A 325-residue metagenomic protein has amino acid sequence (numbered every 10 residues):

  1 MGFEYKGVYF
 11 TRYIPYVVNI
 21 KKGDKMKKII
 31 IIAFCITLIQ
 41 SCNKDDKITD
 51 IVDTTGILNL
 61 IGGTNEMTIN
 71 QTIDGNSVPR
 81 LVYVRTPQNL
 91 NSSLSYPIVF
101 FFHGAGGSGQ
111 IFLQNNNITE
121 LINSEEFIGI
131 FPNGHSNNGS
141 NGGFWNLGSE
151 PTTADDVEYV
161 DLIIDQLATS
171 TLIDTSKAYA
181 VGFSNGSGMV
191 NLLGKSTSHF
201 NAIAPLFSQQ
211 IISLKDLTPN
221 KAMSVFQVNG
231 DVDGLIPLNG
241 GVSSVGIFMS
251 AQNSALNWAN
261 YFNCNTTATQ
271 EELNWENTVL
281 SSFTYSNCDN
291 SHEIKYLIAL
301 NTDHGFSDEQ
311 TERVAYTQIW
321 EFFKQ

Functional and structural regions predicted by a protein language model:
F3-K25: Short, Lys/Arg-enriched N-terminal segments with co-localized hydrophobic residues within the first ~10-30 amino acids
Y13, C42-I98, T152, V181-Q210 (+3 more regions): A domain-start/cap signature at the N-terminus of enzymes
I29-T37: Sec-dependent N-terminal signal peptides
I73-T86, L94-Y179, K195, D308 (+1 more regions): Serine-hydrolase catalytic machinery in alpha/beta-hydrolase-like enzymes
G134, A204-I212, G230-D233: Active-site nucleophile loop of the alpha/beta-hydrolase fold
V225-V228, A259-Q325: C-terminal catalytic histidine-bearing segment of alpha/beta-hydrolase fold enzymes
D231-G234, G241, N301-D303: Acidic beta-to-alpha connecting loop that harbors the catalytic carboxylate
